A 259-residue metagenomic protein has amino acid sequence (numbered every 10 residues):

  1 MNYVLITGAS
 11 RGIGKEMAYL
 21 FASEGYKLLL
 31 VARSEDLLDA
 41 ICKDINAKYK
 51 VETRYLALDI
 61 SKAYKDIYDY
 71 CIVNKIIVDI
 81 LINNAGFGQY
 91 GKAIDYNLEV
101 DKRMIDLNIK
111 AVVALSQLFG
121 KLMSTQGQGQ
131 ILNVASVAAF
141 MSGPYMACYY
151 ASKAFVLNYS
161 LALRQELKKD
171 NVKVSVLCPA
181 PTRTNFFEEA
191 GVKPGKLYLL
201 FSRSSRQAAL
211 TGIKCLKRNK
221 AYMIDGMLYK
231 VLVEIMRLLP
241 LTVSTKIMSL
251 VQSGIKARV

Functional and structural regions predicted by a protein language model:
S10-G12: Conserved glycine-rich cofactor-binding loop
E24-A40: Conserved glycine-rich Rossmann-like NAD(P)H-binding loop of the short-chain dehydrogenase/reductase
D66, V176, K196-L232: C-terminal helical subdomain
N84-Q89: Conserved NAD(P)H cofactor-binding loop of Rossmann-fold oxidoreductase domains
K92-I94, V100-I105: Substrate-binding pocket helix/loop in short-chain dehydrogenase/reductase
S116, S152: Active-site helix of classical SDR
S136: Residue(s) in the substrate-gating loop at a strand-loop-helix junction that position the organic substrate next
